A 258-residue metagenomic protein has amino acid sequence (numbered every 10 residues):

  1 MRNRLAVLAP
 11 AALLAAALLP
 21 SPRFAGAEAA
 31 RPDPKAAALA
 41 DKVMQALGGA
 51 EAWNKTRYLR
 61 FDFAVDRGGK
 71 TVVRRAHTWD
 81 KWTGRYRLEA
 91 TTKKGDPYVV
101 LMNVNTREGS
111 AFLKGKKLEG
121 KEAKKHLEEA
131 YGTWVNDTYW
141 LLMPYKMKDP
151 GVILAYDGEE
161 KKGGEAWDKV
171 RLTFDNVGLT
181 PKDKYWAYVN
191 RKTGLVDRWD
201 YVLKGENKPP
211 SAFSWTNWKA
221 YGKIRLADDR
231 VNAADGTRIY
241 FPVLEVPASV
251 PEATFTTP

Functional and structural regions predicted by a protein language model:
M1-A12: Bacterial N-terminal signal peptides that target proteins for export
A16-F24: C-terminal segment of classical bacterial N-terminal signal peptides
A29-A38, Q45, T106-D183, E206-P209 (+1 more regions): Flexible, processing/modification-adjacent segments and terminal tails in exported/periplasmic/extracellular proteins
R31, A38-K117, G151, A155-Y156: N-terminal mature ectodomain segment of secretory-pathway/periplasmic proteins
W53, W79, Y139-W140, Y185 (+2 more regions): Tryptophan-centric aromatic hotspots in well-structured domains and transmembrane helices
R74-W79, V99-N105, L118-E129, A212-W215 (+1 more regions): Short amphipathic beta-strand/extended segments with alternating polar/hydrophobic composition
K81-L88, E108-F112, E129-W134, A220-I224 (+1 more regions): Short, surface-exposed linear segments at secondary-structure transitions and domain or protein termini
T91, G163-T257: Gly/Pro-enriched, hydrophobic low-complexity segments that function as extracytoplasmic propeptides/linkers
